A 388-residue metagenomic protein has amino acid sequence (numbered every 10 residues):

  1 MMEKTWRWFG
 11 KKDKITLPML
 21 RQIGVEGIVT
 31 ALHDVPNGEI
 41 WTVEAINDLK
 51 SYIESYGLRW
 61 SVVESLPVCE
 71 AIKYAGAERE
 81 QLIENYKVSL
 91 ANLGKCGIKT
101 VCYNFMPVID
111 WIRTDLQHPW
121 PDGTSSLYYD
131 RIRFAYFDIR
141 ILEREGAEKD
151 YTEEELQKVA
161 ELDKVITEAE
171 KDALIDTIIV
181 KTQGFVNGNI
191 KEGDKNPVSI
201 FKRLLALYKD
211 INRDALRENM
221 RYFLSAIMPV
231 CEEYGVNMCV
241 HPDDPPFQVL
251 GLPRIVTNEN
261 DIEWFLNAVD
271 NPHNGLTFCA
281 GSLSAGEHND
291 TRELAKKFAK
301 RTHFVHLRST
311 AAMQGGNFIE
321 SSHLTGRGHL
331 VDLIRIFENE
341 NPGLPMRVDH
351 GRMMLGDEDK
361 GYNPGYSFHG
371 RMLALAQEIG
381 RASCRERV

Functional and structural regions predicted by a protein language model:
M2-T5, G10, P18-R21, E54 (+8 more regions): Histidine-acidic metal/acid-base catalytic patches
D13-N37: N-terminal ordered "arm"
Q22-I23, L58-K73: A short glycine/small-residue-enriched secondary-structure motif
A31-N47, L250: Glycine-rich, proline-tolerant flexible connector loops at the mouths of alpha/beta enzymes
D34, P67, P107-V108, P245: Conserved beta-strand edge residues that scaffold enzyme active sites
T42-S65, L82, L90: An N-terminal, globular interaction/scaffold subdomain
K50-S61, I98-N196: Glycine-rich, aromatic-flanked loop segments that form ligand/cofactor-binding clefts across common enzyme folds
